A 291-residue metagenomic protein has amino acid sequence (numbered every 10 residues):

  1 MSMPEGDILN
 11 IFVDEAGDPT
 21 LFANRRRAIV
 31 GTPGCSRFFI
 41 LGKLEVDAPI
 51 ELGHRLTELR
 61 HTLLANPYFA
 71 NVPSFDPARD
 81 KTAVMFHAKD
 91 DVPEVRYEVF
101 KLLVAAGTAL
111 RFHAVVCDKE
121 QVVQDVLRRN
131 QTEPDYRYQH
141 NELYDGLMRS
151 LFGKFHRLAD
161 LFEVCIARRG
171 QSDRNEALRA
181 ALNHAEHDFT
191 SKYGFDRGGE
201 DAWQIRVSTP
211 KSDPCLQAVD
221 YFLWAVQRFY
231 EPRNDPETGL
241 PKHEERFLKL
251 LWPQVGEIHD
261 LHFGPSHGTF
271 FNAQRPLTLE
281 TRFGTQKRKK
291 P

Functional and structural regions predicted by a protein language model:
M1-P291: Phosphate-ester processing/binding pockets and catalytic centers
